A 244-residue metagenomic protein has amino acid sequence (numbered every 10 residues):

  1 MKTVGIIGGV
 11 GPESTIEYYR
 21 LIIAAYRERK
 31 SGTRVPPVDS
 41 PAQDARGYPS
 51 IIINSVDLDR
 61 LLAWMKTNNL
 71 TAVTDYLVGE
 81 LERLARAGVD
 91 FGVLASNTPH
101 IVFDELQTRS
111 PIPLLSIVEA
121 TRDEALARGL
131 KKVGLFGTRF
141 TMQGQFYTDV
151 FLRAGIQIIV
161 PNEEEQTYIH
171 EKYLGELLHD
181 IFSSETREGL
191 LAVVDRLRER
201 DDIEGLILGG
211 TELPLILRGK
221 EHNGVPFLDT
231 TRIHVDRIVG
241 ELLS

Functional and structural regions predicted by a protein language model:
M1-A72, T148-F182: N-terminal glycine-rich anion-binding loop in soluble enzyme alpha/beta folds
T67-R83, S183-V193: Glycine-rich, highly charged phosphate/nucleotide-binding loops
E82-G88, L126, R198-E199: Non-catalytic positions within long, well-ordered alpha-helices that form the structural scaffold/packing of enzyme
A87-F103, E204-E212: N-terminal glycine-rich "phosphate-gripper" loop used for MgATP/nucleotide binding and carboxylate activation
T98-P111, I117, Y147-T148, L215-N223: Short Gly/Thr/Asp-enriched flexible loops that form oxyanion-binding sites at enzyme active sites
L115-Q166: Conserved beta-alpha
T167, E171, G224-S244: Short, flexible loop segments at boundaries between secondary-structure elements
L174, E188-I233: A C-terminal functional module that forms or caps the active site or interfaces directly with catalytic machinery
